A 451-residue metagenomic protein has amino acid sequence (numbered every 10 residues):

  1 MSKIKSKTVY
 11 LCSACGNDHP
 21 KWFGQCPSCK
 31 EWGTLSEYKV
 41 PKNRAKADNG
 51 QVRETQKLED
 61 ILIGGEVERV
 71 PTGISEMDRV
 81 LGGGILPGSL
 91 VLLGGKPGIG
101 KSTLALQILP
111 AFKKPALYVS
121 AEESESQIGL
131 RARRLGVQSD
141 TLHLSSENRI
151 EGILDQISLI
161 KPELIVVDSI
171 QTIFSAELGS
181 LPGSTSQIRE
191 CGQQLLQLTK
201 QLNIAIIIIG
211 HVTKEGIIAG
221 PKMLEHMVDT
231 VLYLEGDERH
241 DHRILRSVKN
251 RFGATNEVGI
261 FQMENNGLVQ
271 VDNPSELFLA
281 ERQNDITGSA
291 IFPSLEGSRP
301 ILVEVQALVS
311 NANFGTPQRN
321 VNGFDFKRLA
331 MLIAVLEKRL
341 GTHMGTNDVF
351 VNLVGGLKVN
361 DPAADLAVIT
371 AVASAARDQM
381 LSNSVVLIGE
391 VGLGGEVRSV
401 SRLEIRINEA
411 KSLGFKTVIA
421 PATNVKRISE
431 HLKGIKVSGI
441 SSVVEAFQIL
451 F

Functional and structural regions predicted by a protein language model:
K3-A14, D18-L81, L86-L92, I99-P115 (+5 more regions): Peripheral, non-AAA+ core regions of ATP-driven protein-machinery
K96, A121: P-loop (Walker A) phosphate-binding loop of NTP-binding proteins
A116-S120: Conserved RecA-like ASCE P-loop NTPase motor core of nucleic-acid helicases/translocases
S124: Conserved Rossmann-like nucleotide-cofactor binding loop
L144-S145: Conserved SAM-binding strand-loop segment of SAM-dependent methyltransferases
